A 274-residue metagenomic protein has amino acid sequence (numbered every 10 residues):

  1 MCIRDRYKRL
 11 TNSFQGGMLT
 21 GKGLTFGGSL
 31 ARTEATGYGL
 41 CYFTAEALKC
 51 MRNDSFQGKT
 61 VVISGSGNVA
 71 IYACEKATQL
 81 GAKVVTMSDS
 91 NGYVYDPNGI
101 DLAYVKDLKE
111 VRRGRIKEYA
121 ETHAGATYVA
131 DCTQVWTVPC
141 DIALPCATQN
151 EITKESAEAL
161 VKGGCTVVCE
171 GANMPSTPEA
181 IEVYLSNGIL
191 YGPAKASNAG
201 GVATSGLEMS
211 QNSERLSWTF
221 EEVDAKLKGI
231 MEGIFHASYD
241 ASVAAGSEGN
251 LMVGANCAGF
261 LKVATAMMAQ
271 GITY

Functional and structural regions predicted by a protein language model:
M1-I3: Short, small-residue-biased leader/transition segments that mark boundaries at the very start of proteins
K8-T20, S176-E182, F235: Acidic-glycine-rich active-site phosphate/pyrophosphate-binding loop
G17-G27, N187-G188: Glycine/charged-rich beta-loop-alpha catalytic/anionic-binding loops adjacent to active sites
L24-G39, G192-T204: Conserved phosphate/anionic-ligand binding catalytic regions in large, soluble enzymes, centered on
G28-E34, Y38-P139: Glycine-rich phosphate/diphosphate-binding loop of Rossmann-like nucleotide-binding domains
E34, Y38, D54-S55, I63 (+11 more regions): Conserved structured core elements
A47, V161-Y274: Adenosine-phosphate binding glycine-rich loop
G92-Y191, A196: Rossmann-like adenosine-cofactor binding region
